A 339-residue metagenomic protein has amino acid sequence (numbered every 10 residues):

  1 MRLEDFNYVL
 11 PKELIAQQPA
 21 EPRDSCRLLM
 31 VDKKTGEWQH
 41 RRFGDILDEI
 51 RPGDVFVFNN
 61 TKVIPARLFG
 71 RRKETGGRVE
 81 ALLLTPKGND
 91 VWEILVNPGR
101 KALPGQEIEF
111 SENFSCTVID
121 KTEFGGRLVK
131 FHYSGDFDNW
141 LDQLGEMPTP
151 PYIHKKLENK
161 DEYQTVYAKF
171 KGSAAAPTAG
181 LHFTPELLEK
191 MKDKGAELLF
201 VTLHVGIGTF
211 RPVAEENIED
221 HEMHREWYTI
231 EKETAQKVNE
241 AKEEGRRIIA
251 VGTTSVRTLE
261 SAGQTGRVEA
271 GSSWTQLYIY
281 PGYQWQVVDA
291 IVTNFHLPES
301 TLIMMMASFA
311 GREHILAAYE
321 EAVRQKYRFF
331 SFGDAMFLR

Functional and structural regions predicted by a protein language model:
M1-R339: Surface-exposed, charge/polar-rich loops and edge strands
